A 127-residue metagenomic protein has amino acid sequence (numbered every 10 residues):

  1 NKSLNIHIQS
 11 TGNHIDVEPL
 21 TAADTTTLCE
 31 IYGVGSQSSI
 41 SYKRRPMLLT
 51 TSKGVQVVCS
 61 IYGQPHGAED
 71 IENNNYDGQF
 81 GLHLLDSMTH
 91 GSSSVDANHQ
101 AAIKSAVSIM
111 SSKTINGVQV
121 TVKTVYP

Functional and structural regions predicted by a protein language model:
N1, V122-P127: Conserved small-residue-rich
K2-N5, S10-I15: Active-site acidic/histidine clusters and adjacent loop/turn architecture that either coordinate catalytic ions
H14-V122: Exported/periplasmic cell-wall-interacting domains
